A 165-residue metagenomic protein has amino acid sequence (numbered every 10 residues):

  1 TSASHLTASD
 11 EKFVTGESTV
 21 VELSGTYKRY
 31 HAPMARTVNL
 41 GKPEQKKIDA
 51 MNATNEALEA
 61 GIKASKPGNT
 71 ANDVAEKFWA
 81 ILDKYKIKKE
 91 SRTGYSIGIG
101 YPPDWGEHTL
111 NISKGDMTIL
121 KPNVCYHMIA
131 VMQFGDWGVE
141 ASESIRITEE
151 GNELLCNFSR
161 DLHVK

Functional and structural regions predicted by a protein language model:
T1-K165: Active-site neighborhoods and metal-handling regions in enzymes and metal-associated proteins
